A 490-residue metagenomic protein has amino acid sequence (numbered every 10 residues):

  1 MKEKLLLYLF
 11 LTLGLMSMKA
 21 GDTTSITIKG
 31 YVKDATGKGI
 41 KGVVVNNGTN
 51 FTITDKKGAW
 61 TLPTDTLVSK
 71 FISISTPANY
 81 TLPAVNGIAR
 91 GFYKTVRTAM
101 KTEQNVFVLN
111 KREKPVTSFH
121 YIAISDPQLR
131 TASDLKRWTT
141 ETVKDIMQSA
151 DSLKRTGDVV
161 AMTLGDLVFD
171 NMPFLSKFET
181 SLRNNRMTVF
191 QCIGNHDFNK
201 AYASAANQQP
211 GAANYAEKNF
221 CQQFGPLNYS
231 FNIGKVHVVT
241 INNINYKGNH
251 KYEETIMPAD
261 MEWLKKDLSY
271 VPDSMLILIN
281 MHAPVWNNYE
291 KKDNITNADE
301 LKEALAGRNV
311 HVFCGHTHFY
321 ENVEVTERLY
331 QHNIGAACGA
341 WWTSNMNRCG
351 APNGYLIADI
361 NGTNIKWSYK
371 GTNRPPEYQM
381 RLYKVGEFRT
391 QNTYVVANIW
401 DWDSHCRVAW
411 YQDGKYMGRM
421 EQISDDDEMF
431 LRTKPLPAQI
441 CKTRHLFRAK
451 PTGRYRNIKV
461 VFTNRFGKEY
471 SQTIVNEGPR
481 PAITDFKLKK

Functional and structural regions predicted by a protein language model:
G21-T27, T36, L82-L175, R454 (+1 more regions): N-terminal active-site segment of His-dependent metallophosphoesterases
I26-K29, D34-T49: Short, ordered, surface-exposed loop/turn motifs in non-cytosolic proteins
G42-N46, I72, V408-W410: Hydrophobic beta-strand segments
N47, L67-T95: A short, solvent-exposed loop/turn motif at the edges and junctions of modular extracellular/periplasmic domains
T49-P63, E421, D427: Short, acidic Ser/Thr/Gly-rich low-complexity loop/linker segments typical of extracellular and cell-surface proteins
A78-N79, A84, M172-D273, K292-F313 (+1 more regions): Extended active-site neighborhood of metal-dependent phosphoesterases/phosphodiesterases
L329-W402, C406-D413, R444-T473: Binuclear metal-dependent phosphoesterase catalytic core
D426-A449: Aromatic sugar-binding surface patches on proteins that engage polysaccharides or sugar-phosphate polymers
